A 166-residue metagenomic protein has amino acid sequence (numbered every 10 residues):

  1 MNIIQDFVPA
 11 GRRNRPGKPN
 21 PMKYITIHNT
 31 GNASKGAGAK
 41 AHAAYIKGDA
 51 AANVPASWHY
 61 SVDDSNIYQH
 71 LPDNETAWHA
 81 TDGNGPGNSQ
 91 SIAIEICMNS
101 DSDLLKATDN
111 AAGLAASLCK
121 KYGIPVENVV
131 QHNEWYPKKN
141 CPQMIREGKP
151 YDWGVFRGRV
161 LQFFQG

Functional and structural regions predicted by a protein language model:
M1-G87, K149: N-terminal catalytic cores of peptidoglycan-degrading enzymes
M1-P9, N14-K23, I96-G166: Basic/polar, cationic surfaces and motifs that engage anionic cell-wall and phosphate/carboxylate ligands
T30-G31, T76, G87, I92-D101 (+1 more regions): Cell-envelope and extracellular/periplasmic
